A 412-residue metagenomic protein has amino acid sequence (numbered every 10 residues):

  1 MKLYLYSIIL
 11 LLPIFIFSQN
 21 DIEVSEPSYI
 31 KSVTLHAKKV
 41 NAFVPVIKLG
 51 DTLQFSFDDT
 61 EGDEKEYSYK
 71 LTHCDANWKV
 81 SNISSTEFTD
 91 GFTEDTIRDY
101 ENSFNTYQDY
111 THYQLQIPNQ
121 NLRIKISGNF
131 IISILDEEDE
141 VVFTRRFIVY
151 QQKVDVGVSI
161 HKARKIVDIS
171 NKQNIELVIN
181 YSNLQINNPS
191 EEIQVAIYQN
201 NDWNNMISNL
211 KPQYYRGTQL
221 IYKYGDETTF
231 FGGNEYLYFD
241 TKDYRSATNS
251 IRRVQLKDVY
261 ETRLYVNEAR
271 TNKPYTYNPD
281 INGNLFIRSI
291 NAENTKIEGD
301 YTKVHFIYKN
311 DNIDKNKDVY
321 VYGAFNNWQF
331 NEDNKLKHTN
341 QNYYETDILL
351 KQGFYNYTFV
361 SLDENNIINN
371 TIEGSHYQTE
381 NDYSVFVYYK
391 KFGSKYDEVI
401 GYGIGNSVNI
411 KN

Functional and structural regions predicted by a protein language model:
M1-D21: Bacterial Sec-dependent N-terminal signal peptides
Q19-I47, K153-I166, D280-E293: Short, compositionally biased P/S/T/A/G/V-rich stretches that sit at domain boundaries
V24-S25, V149-K172, Q378-Y402: Low-complexity, Pro/Ser/Thr- and charge-rich linker/hinge segments at domain boundaries
S28-H73, D168-I179, E293-I307: Contiguous beta-strand segments within globular domains
A76-W78, L122, L135-V142, D202-W203 (+2 more regions): Short acidic/polar inter-strand loop motif in beta-rich domains
T89-Y113, W203-P212, H305-Q352, E364-K390: Aromatic-rich carbohydrate-binding modules that target alpha-glucans
Y107-L135: Ligand-binding face of N-terminal immunoglobulin V-set domains in extracellular IgSF glycoproteins
L264-K315, V399-N412: Basic K/R-rich, polyanion-interacting modules in nucleoproteins and related proteins
